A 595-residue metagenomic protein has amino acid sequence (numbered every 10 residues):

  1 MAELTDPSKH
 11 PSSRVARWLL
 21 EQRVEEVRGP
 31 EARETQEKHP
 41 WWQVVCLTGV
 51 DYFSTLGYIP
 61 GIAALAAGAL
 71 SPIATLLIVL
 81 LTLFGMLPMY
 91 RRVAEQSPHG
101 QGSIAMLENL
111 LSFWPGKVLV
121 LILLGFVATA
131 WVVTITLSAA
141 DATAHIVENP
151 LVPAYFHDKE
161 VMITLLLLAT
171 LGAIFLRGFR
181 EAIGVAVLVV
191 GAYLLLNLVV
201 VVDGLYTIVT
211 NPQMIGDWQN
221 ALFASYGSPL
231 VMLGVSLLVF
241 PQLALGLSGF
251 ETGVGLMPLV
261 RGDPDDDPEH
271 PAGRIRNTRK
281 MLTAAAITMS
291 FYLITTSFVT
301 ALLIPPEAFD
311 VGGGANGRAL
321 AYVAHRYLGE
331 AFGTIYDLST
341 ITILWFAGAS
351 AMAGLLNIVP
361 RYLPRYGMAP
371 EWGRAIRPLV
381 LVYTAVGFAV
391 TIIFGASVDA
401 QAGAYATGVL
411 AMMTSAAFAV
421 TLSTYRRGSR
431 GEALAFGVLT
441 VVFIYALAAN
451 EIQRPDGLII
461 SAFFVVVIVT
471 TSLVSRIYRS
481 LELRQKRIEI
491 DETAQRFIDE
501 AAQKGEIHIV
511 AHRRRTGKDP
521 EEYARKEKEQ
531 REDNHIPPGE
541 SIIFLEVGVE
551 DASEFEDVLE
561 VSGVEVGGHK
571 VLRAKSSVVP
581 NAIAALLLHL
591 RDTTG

Functional and structural regions predicted by a protein language model:
A2-Y58, L107-N109, F113-V118: Membrane-interface "cap" regions at the ends of multi-pass membrane proteins
R33-E34, V44, V93-A130, V152-H157 (+3 more regions): Transmembrane-helix boundary/entry motifs in multi-pass membrane transporters
P60-E108, P115-L121, T136-L167, A192 (+1 more regions): Extracellular loop-to-transmembrane helix junctions
F113-K117, H157-L166, R261-Y292, P360-G395 (+1 more regions): Loop-to-transmembrane helix boundary motifs in multi-pass membrane proteins
G191, L195-S248: Helix-loop-helix junctions that connect adjacent transmembrane segments in multi-pass membrane transporters
V202-I215, D265-P271, T283-A319: Extracellular/periplasmic helix-exit of transmembrane alpha-helices
N220, P370-L379, M413-P455, L481-E500: C-terminal membrane-solvent junction of multi-pass transporters and transport-like membrane proteins
I452, I459, I468-S562: Non-transmembrane accessory domains of multi-pass membrane transporters/channels
